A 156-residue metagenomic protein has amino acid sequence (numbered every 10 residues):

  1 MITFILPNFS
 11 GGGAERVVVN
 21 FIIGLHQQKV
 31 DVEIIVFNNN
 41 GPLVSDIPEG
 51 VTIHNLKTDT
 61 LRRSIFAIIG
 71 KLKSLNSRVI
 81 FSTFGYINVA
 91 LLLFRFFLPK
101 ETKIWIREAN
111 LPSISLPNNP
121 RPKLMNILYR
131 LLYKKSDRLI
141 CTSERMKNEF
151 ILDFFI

Functional and structural regions predicted by a protein language model:
M1-I156: Membrane-interface segments of envelope glycosyltransferases acting on lipid-linked substrates or membrane lipids
